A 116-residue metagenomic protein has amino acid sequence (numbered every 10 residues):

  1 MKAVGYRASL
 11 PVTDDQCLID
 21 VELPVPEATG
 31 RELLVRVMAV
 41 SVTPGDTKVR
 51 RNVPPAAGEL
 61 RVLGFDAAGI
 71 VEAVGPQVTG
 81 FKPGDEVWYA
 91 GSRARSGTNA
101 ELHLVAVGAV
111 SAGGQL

Functional and structural regions predicted by a protein language model:
M1-V4: Short structural boundary motif marking the start of a folded domain
L10-C17, P44-G45: Short N-terminal binding/cap micro-motifs at the start of the first secondary-structure element
D14-V21, V53: Short gly/ser/thr-rich secondary-structure transition/capping motifs
L18, G84, T98-A100: Short edge beta-strand segments in beta-sheet-rich domains
D20, V25, A68-I70, L102-L104 (+1 more regions): Conserved hydrophobic/aromatic beta-strand scaffold that supports enzyme active sites
P24-V42, R51-S96: Glycine-rich beta-strand-centered segment in the early N-terminal region that forms part of a ligand/cofactor-binding
T47-V49: Conserved catalytic-core motifs of eukaryotic protein kinase domains, centered on the activation segment
A90-L116: NAD(P)H dinucleotide-binding glycine-rich loop of Rossmann-like/cofactor-binding domains, especially the beta1-alpha1
